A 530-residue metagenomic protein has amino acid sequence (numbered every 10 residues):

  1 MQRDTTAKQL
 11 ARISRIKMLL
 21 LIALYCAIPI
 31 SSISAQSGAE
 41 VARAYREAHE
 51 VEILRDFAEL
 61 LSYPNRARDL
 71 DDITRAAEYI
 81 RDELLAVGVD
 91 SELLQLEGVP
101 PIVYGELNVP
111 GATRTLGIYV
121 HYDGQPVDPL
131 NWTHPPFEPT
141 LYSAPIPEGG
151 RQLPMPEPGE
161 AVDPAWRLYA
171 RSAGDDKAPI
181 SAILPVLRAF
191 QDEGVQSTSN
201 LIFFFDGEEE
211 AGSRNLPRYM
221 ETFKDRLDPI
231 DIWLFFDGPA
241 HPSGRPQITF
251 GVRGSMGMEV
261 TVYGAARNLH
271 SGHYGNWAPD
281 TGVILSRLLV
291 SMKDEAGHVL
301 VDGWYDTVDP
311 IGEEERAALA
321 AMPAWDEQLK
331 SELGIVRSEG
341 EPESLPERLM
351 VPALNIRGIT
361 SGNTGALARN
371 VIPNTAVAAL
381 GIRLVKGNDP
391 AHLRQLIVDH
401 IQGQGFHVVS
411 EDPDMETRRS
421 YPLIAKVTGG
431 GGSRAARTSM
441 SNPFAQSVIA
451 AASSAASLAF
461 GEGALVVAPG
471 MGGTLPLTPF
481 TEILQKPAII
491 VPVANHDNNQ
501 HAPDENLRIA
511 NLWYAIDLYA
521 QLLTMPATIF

Functional and structural regions predicted by a protein language model:
Q2-L20: Bacterial N-terminal signal peptides that target proteins for export
K17-S31: Bacterial N-terminal signal peptides
Q36-A173, I180, D192-S199, L380: Acidic/His- and Gly-rich active-site-bordering loop/insert found across diverse amide/peptide-bond hydrolases
G111-A112, P242-S243, L300-T375, R383 (+3 more regions): An extended, acidic, His-containing surface patch that forms the Zn2+-binding/catalytic region of metallohydrolases
Y122-G124, F204-S213, F236-A240, G264-A266 (+2 more regions): Acidic, glycine-rich active-site loops and adjacent beta-strand->loop/helix elements that engage anionic groups
A161-G251, F530: Acidic/histidine-rich catalytic neighborhood of metal-dependent amide-processing enzymes
Q247-Y263, M350, V491-A494: Flexible glycine/proline-rich, aromatic-decorated loop/lid segments
A265-Q328: Polar, glycine-rich mid-to-C-terminal structural blocks that act as macromolecule-binding/assembly scaffolds
